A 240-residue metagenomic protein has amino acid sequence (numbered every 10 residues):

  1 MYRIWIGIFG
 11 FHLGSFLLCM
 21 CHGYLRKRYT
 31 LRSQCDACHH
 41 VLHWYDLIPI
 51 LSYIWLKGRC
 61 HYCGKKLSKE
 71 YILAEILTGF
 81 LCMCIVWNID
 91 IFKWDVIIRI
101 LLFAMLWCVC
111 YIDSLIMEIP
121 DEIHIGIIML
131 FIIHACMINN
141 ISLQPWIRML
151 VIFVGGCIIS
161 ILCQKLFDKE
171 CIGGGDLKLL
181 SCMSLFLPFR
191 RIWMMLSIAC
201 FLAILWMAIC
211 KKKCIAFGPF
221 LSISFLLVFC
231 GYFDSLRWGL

Functional and structural regions predicted by a protein language model:
M1-Y24, M137: Long, highly hydrophobic alpha-helical transmembrane signal-anchor segments
Y2, G14, I89-W94, I138-I141 (+2 more regions): Transmembrane helix interruption/hinge and helix-loop junction motifs
I6, G10, T78, C82 (+8 more regions): Alpha-helical transmembrane segments in multi-pass membrane proteins
S15-Y71: Membrane-proximal soluble regions of multi-pass membrane proteins
K57-L130: Long, charge-rich boundary regions
L101-A104, C108-L205, L240: Functional transmembrane core segments of multi-pass inner-membrane proteins
G174-G175, W206-L227: Interfacial loop-to-transmembrane junctions
F229-L240: Juxtamembrane boundary at the C-terminal end of a transmembrane helix
